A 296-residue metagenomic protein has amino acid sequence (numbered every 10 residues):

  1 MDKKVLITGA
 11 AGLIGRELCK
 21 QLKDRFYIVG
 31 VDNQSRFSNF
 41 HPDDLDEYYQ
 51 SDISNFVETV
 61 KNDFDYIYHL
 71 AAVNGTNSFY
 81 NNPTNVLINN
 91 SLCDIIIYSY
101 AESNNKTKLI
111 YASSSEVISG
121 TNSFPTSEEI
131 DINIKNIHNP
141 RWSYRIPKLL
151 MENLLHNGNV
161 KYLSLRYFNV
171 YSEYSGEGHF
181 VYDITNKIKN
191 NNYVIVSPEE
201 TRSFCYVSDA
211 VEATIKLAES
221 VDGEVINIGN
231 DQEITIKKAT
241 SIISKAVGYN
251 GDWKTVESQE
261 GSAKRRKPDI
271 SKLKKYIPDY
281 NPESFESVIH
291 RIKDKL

Functional and structural regions predicted by a protein language model:
V5-K23: N-terminal Rossmann NAD(P)H-binding glycine-rich loop of SDR-like oxidoreductase domains
T8, V31, I67-L70, L109-S115 (+1 more regions): SDR active-site strand-loop-helix element
I53-N89: NAD(P)H-binding glycine-rich loop region in Rossmannoid oxidoreductase-like domains and their noncatalytic homologs
V73-N77, S115-F124, F168-Y171: Active-site segment of SDR-like NAD(P)-dependent oxidoreductases
N82-C93, H138, W142, I146-P147: Glycine-rich NAD(P)-binding loop of the Rossmann-fold in SDR/ketoreductase-type enzymes
I95-N139: Conserved Rossmann-fold NAD(P)-dependent oxidoreductase catalytic core, especially the SDR/UDP-sugar
S123-P125, R141, R145, L149-S203 (+3 more regions): NAD(P)-dependent short-chain dehydrogenase/reductase
I188-L296: C-terminal substrate-binding subdomain of Rossmann-fold SDR/epimerase-dehydratase oxidoreductases
